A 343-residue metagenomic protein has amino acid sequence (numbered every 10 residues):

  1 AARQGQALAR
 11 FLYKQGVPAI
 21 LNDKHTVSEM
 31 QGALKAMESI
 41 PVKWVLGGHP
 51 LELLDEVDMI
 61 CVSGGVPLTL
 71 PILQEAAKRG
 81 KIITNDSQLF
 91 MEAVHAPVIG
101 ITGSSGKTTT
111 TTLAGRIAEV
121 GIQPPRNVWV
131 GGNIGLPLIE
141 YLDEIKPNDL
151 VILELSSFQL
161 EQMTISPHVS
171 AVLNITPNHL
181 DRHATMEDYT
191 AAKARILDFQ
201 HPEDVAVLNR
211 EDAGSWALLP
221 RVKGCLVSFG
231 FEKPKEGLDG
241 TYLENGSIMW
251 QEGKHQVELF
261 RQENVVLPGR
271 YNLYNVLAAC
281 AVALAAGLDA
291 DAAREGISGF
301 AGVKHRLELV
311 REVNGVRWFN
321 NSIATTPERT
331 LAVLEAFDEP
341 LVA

Functional and structural regions predicted by a protein language model:
A1, K24, G48, S63-G65 (+14 more regions): Fold-independent oxyanion-binding glycine-rich loops and adjacent beta-strand/coil segments at enzyme active sites
A1-N85, L89, P268, L288: N-terminal leader/targeting and accessory segments in enzymes
A2-R3, P67, S105-T109, L273 (+1 more regions): Residue-level detector of alpha-helix initiation sites
A7-Q15, F260-A343: Nucleotide phosphate-binding/pyrophosphate-handling subdomain across enzymes that bind or process nucleotide phosphates
P18-H25, A206-R210, V342: Short internal beta-strands
I20-H25, V45-G48, T84-Q88, W129-G131 (+3 more regions): Beta-strand->loop->alpha-helix junctions that form or flank phosphate-binding loops in nucleotide-handling enzymes
E52-D55, G64-R210, G214-K223, F337: Phosphate-binding loop of NTP-binding sites
G240-Y242, G246-G253: Short polybasic amphipathic segments
